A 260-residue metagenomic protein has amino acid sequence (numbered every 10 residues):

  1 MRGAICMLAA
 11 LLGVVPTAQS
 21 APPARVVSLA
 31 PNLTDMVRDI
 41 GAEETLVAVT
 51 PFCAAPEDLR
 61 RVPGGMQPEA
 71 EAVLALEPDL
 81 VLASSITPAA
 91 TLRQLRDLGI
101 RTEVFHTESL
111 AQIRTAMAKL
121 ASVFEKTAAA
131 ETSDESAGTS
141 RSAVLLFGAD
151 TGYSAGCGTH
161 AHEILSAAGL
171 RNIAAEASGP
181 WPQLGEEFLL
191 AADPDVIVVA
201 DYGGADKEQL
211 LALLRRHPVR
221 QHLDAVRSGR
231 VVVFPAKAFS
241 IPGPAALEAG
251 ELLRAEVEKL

Functional and structural regions predicted by a protein language model:
A4-V15: Bacterial N-terminal signal peptides
A18-S20: Boundary at the C-terminal end of the N-terminal hydrophobic targeting segment
P22-V37, V123-A168: Basic- and aromatic-lined ligand-binding clefts that recognize polyanionic substrates
A24, L110-E125, G138, G203-L260: Structured C-terminal subdomain patch of bacterial secreted/periplasmic proteins
A24-I86, S133, L170-I173, R220: A short, structured surface patch at a secondary-structure boundary
A30, S85-I86, F147-D150, A177 (+3 more regions): Short secondary-structure boundary segments
T50, G158-W181, D201: His/Asp/Glu-enriched short active-site or ligand-binding loop at hydrolase and phosphoryl-transfer sites
G65, E69-I86, I100, G185-Y202: Proline-aspartate-enriched helix->loop->beta-strand connector
